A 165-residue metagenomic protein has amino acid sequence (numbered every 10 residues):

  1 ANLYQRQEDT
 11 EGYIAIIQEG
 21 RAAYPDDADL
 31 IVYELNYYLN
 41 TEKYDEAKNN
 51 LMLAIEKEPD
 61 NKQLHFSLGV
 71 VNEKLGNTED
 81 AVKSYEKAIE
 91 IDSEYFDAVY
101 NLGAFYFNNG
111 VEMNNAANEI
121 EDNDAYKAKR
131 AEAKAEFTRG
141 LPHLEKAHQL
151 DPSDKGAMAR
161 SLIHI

Functional and structural regions predicted by a protein language model:
G20, L53-A54, K87-A88, A147: Canonical positions in the second alpha-helix
A23, K57, I91, L150-D151: Structural marker of alpha-solenoid helical repeat scaffolds
D27, N61, Y95, D154-K155: Residue-level recognition of tetratricopeptide repeat
L30, L64, A98, G156-M158: TPR alpha-solenoid repeat register
N108-K146: Short coil/linker segments at helix-helix boundaries
